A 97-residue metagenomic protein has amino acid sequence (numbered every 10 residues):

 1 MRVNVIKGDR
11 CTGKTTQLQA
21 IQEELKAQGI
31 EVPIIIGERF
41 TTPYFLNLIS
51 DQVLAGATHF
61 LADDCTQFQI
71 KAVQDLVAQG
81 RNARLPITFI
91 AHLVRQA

Functional and structural regions predicted by a protein language model:
V3: Walker A (P-loop) ATP-phosphate-binding motif of ABC ATPase nucleotide-binding domains
I6: Hydrophobic anchor at the beta1->P-loop junction of P-loop NTPases
R10: The conserved Walker
G13-K14: Conserved glycine(s) of the Walker
Q17: Hydrophobic positions on the alpha1 helix immediately C-terminal to the Walker A/P-loop
A20-Y44, D51, C65-A97: Replace "adjacent to P-loop NTPase cores in ATP/GTP-dependent enzymes" with "adjacent to NTP-binding cores
I49-H59: Short basic/glycine-enriched coil/helix segment immediately N-terminal to the Walker B
L61-D63: Hydrophobic residues in beta-strands of the RecA-like P-loop NTPase core, especially within AAA+ ATPase
